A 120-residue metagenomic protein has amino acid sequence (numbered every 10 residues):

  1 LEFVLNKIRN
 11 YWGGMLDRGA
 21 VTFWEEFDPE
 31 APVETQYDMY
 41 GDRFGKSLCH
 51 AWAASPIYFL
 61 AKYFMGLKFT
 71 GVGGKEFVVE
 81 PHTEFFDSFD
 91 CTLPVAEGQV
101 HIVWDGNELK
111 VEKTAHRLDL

Functional and structural regions predicted by a protein language model:
E2-L120: Non-catalytic C-terminal accessory modules of carbohydrate-active enzymes
